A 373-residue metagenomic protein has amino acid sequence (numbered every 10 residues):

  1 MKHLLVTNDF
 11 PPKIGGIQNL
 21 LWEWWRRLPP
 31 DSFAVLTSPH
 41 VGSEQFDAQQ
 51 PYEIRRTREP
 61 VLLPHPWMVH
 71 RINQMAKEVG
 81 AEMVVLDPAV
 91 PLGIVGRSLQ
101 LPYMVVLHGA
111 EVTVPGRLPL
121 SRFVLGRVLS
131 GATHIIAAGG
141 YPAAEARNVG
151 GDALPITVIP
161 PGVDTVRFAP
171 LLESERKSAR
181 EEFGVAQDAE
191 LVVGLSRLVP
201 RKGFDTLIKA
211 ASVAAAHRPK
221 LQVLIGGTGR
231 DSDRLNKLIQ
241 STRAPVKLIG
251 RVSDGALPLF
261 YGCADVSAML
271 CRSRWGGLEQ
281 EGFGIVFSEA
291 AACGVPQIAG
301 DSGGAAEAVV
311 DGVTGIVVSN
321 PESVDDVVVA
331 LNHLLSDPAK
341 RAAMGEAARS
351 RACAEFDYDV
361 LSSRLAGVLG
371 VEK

Functional and structural regions predicted by a protein language model:
L4, A186-K202, I208-S212: Conserved donor-binding/catalytic core segment of Leloir-type glycosyltransferases
N8-I14, N19-P64, P142: N-terminal strand-loop element at the rim of the active site of nucleotide-sugar-dependent glycosyltransferases
L86-L92, L107: Short His-centered aromatic/hydrophobic patch
Y141, G162: Carbohydrate-associated surface elements
A169-V185: A short helix/loop element that forms part of the nucleotide-sugar donor recognition site in Leloir-type
D233, V246, A306-N332, A339-K340: Change "using UDP/GDP/dTDP sugars" to "using nucleotide sugars
D233-P258, V266: Nucleotide-activated donor-binding/catalytic signature segment of Leloir-type glycosyltransferases, i.e., the conserved
G262-Q280, V295: Acidic donor-binding loop of glycosyltransferase active sites
